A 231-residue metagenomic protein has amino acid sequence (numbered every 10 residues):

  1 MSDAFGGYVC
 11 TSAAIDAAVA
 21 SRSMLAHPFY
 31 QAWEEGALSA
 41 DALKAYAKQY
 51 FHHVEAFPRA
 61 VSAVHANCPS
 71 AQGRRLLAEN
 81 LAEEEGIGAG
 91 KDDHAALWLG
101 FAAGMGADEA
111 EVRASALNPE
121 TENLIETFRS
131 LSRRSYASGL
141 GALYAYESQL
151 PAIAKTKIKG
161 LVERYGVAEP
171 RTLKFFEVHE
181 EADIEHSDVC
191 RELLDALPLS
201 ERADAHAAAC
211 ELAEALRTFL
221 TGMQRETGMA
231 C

Functional and structural regions predicted by a protein language model:
S2-C231: Non-heme di-metal
